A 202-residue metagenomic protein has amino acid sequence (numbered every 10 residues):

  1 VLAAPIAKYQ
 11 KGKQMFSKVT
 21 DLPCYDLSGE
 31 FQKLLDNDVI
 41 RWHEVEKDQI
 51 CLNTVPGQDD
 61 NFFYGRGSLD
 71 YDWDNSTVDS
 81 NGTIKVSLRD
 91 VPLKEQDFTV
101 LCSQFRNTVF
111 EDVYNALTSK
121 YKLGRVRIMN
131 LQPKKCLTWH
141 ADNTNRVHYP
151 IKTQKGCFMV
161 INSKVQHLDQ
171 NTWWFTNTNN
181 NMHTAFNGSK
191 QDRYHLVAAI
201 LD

Functional and structural regions predicted by a protein language model:
L2-V113: Non-heme Fe(II)/2-oxoglutarate
R127-D142: Conserved short histidine dyad/triad with adjacent acidic residue
K134, T144, Q154-G156, N180 (+1 more regions): A generic structural motif
V147-P150, K190-D202: A short hydrophobic beta-strand segment most commonly corresponding to one strand of the jelly-roll/cupin
P150-D169: A short beta-strand-loop-beta hairpin characteristic of the jelly-roll/cupin
H167-M182: Conserved metal-binding segment of the jelly-roll/cupin
A185-G188: Asparagine-centered strand-capping/turn motif at beta-strand->loop junctions
